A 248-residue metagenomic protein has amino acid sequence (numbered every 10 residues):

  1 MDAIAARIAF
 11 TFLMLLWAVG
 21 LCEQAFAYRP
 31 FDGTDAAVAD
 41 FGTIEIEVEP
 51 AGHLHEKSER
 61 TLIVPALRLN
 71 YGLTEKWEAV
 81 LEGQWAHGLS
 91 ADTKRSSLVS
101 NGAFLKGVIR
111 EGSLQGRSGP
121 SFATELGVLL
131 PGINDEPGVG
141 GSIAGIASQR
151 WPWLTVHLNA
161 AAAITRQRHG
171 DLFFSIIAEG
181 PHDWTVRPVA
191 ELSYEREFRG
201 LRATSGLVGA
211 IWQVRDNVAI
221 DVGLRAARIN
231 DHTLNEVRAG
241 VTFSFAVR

Functional and structural regions predicted by a protein language model:
M1-P30, R248: Cleavable N-terminal export/targeting peptides
A25-R248: Transmembrane beta-barrel domains of Gram-negative outer membranes and organellar outer membranes
